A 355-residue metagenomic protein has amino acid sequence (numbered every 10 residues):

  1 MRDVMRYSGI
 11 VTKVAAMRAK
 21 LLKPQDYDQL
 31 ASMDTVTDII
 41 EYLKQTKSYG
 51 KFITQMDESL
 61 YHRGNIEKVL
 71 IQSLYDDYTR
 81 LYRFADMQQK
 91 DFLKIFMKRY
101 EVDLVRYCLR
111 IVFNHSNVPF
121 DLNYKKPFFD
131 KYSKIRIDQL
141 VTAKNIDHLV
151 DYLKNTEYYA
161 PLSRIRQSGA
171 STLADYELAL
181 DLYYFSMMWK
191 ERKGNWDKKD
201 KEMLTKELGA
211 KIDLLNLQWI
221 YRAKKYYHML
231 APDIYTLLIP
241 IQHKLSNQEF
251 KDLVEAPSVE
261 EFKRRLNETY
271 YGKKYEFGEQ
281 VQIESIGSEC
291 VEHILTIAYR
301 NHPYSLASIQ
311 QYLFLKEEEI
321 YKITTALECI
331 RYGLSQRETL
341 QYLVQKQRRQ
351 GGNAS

Functional and structural regions predicted by a protein language model:
M1-S355: N-terminal domain-start signal
